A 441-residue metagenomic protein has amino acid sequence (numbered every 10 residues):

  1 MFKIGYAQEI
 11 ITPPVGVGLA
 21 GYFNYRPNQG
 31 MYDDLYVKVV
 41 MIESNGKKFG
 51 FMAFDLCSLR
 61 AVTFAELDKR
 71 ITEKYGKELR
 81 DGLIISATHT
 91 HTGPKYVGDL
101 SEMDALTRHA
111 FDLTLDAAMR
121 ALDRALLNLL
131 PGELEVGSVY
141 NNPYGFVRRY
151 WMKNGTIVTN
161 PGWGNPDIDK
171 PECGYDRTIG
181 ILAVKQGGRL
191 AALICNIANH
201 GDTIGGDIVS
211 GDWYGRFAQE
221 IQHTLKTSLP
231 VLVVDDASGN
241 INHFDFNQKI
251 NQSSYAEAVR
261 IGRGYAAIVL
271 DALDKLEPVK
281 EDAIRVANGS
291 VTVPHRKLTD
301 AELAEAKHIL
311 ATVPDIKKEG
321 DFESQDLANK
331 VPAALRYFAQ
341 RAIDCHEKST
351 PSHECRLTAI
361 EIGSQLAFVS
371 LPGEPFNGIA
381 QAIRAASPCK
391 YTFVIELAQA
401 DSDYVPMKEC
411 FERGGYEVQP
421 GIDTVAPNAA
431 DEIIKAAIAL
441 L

Functional and structural regions predicted by a protein language model:
M1-P230, V234-R260, L273, K280-L441: Conserved beta-alpha junction segments in alpha/beta enzyme cores
Y265: Anionic-ligand-binding alpha/beta catalytic cores of soluble enzymes and soluble regulatory domains that recognize
